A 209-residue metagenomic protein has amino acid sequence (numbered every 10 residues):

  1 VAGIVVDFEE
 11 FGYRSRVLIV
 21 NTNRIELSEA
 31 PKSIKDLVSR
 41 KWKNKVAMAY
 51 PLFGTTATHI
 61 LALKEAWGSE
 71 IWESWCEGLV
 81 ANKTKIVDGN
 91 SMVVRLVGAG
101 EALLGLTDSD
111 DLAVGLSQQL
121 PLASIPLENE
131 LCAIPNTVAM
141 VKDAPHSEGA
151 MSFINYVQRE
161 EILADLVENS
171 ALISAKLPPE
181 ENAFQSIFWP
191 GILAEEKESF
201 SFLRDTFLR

Functional and structural regions predicted by a protein language model:
V1-E101: Extracytoplasmic ligand-binding site segments that recognize negatively charged/polar headgroups
V1-V6, V114-P126: Ligand-binding "clamshell"
R14, W75-V80, I86-V87, Q118-A144: Periplasmic-binding protein-like
V17-R24, I134-G149, D165: A bilobed periplasmic-binding-protein/Venus flytrap-type ligand-binding module shared by bacterial periplasmic
R24-E26, N44, L52-T56, D110-A113 (+3 more regions): Solvent-exposed loop/turn segments at secondary-structure junctions within structured extracellular/periplasmic domains
N44-P51, Y156-L177: Periplasmic-binding protein-like
G98-P121: A ligand-binding cleft/hinge motif common to bilobed small-molecule-binding domains
P178-R209: Extracellular/periplasmic bilobal clamshell ligand-binding domains
